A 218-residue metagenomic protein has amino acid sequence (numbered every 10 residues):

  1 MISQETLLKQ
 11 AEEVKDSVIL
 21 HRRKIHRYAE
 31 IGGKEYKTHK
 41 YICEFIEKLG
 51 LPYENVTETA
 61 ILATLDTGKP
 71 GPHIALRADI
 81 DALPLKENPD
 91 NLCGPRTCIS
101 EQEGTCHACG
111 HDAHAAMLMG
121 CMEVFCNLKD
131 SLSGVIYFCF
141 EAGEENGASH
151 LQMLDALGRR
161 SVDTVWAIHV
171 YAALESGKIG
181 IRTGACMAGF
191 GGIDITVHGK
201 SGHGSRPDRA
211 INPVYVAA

Functional and structural regions predicted by a protein language model:
I2-H107, D112-G120, V124-S133: Acidic/His- and Gly-rich active-site-bordering loop/insert found across diverse amide/peptide-bond hydrolases
L83-L85, R96-C106, D112-A113, L128-A218: Histidine/acidic-residue-rich, glycine-tolerant segments that coordinate divalent metal ions
